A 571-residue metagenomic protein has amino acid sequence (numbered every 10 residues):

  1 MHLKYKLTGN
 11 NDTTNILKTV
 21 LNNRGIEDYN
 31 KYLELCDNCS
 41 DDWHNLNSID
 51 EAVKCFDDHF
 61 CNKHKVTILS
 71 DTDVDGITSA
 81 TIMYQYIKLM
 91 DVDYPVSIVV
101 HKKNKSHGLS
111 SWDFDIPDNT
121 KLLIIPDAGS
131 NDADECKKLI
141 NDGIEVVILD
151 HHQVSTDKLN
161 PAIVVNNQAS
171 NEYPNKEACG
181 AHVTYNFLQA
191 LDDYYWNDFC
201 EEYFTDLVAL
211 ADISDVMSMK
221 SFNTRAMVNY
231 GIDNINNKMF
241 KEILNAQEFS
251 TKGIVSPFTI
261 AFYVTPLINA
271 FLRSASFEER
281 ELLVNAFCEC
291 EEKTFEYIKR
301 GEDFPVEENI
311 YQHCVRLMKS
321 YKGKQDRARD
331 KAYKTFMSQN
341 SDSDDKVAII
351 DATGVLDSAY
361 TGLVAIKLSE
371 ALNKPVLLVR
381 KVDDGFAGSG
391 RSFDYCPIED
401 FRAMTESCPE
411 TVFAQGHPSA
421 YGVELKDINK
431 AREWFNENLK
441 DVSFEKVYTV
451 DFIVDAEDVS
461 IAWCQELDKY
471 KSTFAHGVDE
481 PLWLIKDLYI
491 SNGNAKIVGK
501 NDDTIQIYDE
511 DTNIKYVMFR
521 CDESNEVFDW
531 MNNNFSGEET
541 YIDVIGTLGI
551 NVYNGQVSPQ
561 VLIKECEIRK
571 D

Functional and structural regions predicted by a protein language model:
H2-L122, N141-I144, D192-E433, L439: Hydrophobic helix-and-loop "lid/oligomerization" segment in the mid-to-C-terminal part of catalytic domains
K54, D58, N62-K65, F222 (+3 more regions): Mid-to-C-terminal polyanion-binding domains and interfaces
D71-T72, H101-K103, A128-G129, H151-V154 (+2 more regions): Short, ordered loop/turn segments at secondary-structure junctions
T81, C136-K138, N160: Short amphipathic alpha-helical segments
S110-W112, L149-N160: Short, glycine/polar-rich helix-capping loops at beta-to-alpha or helix-loop-helix junctions that flank or form
I124, E145-L149, I163-V165, L377: Hydrophobic/aromatic beta-strand patches that form the interior of the parallel beta-sheet core in alpha/beta enzyme
A128-N141: Active-site core of PLP-dependent enzymes with the aminotransferase class I/II
D157-S214, G416-P418: Short alpha-helices
